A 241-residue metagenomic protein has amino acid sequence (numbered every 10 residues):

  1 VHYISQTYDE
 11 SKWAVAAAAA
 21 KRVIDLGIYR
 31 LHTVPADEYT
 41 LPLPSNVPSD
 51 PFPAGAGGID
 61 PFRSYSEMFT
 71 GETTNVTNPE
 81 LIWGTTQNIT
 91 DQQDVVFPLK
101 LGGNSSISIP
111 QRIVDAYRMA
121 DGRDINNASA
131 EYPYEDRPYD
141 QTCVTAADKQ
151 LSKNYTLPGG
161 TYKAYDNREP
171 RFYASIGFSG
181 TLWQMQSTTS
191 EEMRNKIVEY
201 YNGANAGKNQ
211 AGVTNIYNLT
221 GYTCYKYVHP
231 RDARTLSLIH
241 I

Functional and structural regions predicted by a protein language model:
H2-N209: An aromatic- and glycine-enriched ligand-binding surface/loop that stacks and positions planar moieties
I216, G221-R231: Surface-exposed loop/interface segments of Gram-negative outer-membrane beta-barrel transport/assembly proteins
D232-S237: Short, glycine/alanine-rich amphipathic alpha-helical segment that often forms an alpha-turn-alpha hairpin
I239-I241: Conserved small/polar residues in nucleotide/adenosyl-binding loops
